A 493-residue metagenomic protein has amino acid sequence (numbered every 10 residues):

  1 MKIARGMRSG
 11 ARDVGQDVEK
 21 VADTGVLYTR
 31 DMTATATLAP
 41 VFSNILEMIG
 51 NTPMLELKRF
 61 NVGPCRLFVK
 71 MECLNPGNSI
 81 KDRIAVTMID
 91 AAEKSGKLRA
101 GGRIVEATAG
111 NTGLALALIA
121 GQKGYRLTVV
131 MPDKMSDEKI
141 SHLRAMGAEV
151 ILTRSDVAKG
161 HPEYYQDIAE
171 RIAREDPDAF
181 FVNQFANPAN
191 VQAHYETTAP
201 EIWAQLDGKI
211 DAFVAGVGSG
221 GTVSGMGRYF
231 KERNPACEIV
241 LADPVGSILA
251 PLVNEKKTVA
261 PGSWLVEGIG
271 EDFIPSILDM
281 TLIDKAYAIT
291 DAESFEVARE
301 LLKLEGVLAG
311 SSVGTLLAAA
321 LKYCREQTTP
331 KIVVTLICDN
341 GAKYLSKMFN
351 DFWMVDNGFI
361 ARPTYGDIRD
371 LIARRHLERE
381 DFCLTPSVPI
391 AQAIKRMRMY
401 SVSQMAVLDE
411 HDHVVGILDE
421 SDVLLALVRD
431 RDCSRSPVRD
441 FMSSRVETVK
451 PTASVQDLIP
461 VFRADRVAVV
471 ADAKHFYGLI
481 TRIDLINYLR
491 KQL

Functional and structural regions predicted by a protein language model:
M7-G15: Short polybasic linear motifs
K20-L371: PLP-dependent amino-acid enzyme catalytic core
A120, I202, G306, M397 (+5 more regions): Terminal peptide-recognition signature
K134-D137, E380-D381, I390, V414: Short glycine/proline-centered loop/turn elements that form peptide/ligand docking sites
L282, G366-F382, V388, R435-V446: Bateman (tandem CBS) regulatory domains
C383-S401, L408-D409, L427, E447-R466 (+2 more regions): The conserved cystathionine-beta-synthase
G416-V423, A468, G478-L485: Short hydrophobic beta-strand motif reused across regulatory alpha/beta modules
